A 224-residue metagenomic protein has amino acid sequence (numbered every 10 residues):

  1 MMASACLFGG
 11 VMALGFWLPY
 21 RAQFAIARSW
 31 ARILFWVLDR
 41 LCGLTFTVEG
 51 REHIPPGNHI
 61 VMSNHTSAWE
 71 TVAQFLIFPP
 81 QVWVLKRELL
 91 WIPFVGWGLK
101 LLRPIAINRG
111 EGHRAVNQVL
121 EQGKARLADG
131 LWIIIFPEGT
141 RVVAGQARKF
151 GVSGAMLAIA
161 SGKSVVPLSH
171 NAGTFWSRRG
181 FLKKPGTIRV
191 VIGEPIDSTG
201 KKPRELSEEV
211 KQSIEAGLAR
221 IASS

Functional and structural regions predicted by a protein language model:
M1-W17, E52, E205-S224: Membrane-interfacial terminal anchoring regions of lipid-handling membrane enzymes
G9-I33, L41, P55-G112: Catalytic core of membrane glycerolipid acyltransferases/transacylases, capturing the structured, soluble-facing
W36-F46: Transmembrane alpha-helices and immediately adjacent membrane-cytoplasm interface residues in multi-pass integral
V48, I105-N108, S198: Short acidic-hydrophobic, aromatic-tinged amphipathic segments that line or gate anion-handling sites
V48, V61, W83-V84, V190-I192: Generic preference for hydrophobic
V48-I54: Short beta-strand-to-loop junctions in surface cap/lid or active-site-entrance loops
N117-S224: Non-catalytic C-terminal accessory region of glycerolipid acyltransferases and related lyso-lipid remodeling enzymes
